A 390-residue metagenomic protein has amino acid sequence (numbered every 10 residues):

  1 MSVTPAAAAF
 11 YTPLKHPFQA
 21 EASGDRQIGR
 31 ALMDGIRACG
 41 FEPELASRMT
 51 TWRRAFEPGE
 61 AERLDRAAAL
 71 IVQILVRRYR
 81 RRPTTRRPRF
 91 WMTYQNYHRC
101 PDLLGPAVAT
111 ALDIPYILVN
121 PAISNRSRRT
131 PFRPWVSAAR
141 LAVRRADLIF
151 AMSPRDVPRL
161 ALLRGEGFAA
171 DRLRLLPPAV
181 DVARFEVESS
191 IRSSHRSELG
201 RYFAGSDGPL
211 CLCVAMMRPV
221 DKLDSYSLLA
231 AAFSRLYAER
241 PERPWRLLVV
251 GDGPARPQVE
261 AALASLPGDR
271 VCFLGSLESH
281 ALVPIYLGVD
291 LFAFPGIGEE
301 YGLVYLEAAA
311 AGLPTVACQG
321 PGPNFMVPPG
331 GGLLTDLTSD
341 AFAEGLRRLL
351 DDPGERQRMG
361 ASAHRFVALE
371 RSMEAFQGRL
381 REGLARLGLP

Functional and structural regions predicted by a protein language model:
R145-V187: A short, active-site helix/loop in glycosyltransferases that binds the activated sugar's phosphate group
E186-A204: A short helix/loop element that forms part of the nucleotide-sugar donor recognition site in Leloir-type
F203-D224, A230-F233, L248: Conserved donor-binding/catalytic core segment of Leloir-type glycosyltransferases
P257-L277: Nucleotide-activated donor-binding/catalytic signature segment of Leloir-type glycosyltransferases, i.e., the conserved
S276-L277, P284-V289: Short alpha-helical donor nucleotide-sugar binding micro-motif in glycosyltransferases
I297: Aromatic "clamp/platform" in nucleotide-sugar-dependent glycosyltransferases that forms part of the donor/acceptor
P314-A317: Short hydrophobic beta-strand element within catalytic cores of glycosyltransferases and related nucleotide-activated
P329-D340, R348-G354: Conserved acidic donor-binding segment of nucleotide-sugar-dependent glycosyltransferases
